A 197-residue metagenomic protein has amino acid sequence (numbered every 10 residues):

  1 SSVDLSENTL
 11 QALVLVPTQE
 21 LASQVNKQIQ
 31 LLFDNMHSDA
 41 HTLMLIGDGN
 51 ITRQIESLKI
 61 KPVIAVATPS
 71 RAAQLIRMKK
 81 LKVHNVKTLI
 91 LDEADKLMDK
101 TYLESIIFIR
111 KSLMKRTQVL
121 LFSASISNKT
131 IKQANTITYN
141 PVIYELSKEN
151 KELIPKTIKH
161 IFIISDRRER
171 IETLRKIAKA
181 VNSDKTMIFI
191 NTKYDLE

Functional and structural regions predicted by a protein language model:
S1-E197: Conserved helicase RecA-like core
